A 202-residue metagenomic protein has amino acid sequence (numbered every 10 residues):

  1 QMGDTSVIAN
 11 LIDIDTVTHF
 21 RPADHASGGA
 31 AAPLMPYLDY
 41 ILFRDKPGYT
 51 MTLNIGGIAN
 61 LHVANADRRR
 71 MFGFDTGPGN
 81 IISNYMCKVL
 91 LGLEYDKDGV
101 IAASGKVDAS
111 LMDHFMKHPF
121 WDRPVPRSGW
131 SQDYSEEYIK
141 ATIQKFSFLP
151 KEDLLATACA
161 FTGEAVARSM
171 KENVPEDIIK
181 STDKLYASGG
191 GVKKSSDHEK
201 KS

Functional and structural regions predicted by a protein language model:
Q1-T5: Short beta-strand-loop/turn "lid" adjacent to the catalytic site in phosphate-handling enzymes
I8: Polyanion-binding surfaces on beta-sheet-dominated domains and ring/shell assemblies
L11-R44, M51-D122: Glycine-rich phosphate-binding loop plus the immediately following alpha-helix
P47-T50, S181-T182: A general structural motif
I55-G57, D183-K193: Glycine-rich beta-strand-to-loop/alpha-helix junction loops that act as flexible
F72-T76, L185, S202: Short hydrophobic/aromatic-enriched beta-strand-loop microsegments
G79, C159, G190-G191: Short beta->alpha junction loops/turns
L93-K184, S195-K201: A contiguous, well-structured pocket-lining segment that forms one wall/lid of small-molecule binding clefts in soluble
